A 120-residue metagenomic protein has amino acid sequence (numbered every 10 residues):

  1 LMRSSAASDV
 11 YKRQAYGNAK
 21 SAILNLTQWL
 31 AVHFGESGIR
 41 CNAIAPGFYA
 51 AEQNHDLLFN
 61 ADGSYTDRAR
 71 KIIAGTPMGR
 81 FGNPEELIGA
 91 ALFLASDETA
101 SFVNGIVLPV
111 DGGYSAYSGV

Functional and structural regions predicted by a protein language model:
L1-Y11: Single conserved hydrophobic/aromatic residue that forms the stacking wall/gate of nucleotide- or nucleobase-binding
Y16, L24: Catalytic tyrosine of NAD(P)H-dependent dehydrogenase/reductases that use a Tyr as the general acid/base
A19, T27: Active-site helix of classical SDR
V32-E36: Alpha-helical segment proximal to the catalytic Tyr-Lys
S37, N42, I106: Rossmann-like NAD(H)/NADP(H) cofactor-binding core
A45-L57: Short, flexible catalytic-loop segment of classical short-chain dehydrogenase/reductase
S64-E86: Catalytic Tyr-x(3-8)-Lys segment
R80-V110, S115: C-terminal substrate-recognition "lid" of short-chain dehydrogenase/reductases
